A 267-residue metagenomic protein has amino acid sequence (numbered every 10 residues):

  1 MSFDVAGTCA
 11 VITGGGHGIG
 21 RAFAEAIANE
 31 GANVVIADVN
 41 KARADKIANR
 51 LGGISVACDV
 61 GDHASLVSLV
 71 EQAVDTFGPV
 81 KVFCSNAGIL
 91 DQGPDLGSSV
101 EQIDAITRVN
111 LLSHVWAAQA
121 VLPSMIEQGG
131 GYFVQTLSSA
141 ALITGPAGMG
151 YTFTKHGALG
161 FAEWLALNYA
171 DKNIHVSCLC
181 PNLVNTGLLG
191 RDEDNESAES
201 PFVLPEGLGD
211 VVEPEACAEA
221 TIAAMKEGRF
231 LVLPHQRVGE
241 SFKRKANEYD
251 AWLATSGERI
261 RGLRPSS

Functional and structural regions predicted by a protein language model:
C9, G16-H17: Conserved glycine-rich cofactor-binding loop
E30, I143, W164-I174: Active-site-adjacent segment of SDR/Rossmann-fold oxidoreductases
K41-A42, C58-S68, V100: The beta1-alpha1 cofactor-binding region of Rossmann-like NAD(H)/NADP(H)-dependent oxidoreductases
P94-T107: Substrate-binding pocket helix/loop in short-chain dehydrogenase/reductase
A118, T154: Active-site helix of classical SDR
S138: Residue(s) in the substrate-gating loop at a strand-loop-helix junction that position the organic substrate next
L167, D171-Q236: SDR active-site lid
